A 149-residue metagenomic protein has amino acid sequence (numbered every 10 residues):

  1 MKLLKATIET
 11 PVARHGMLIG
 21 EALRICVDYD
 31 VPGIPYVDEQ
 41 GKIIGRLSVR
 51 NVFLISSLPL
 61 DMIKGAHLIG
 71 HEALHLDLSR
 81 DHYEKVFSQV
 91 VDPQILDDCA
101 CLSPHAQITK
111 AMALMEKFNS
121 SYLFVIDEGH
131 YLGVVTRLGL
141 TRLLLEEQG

Functional and structural regions predicted by a protein language model:
M1-V31, Y36-I44, H67-L114, V125-I126 (+1 more regions): Bateman/CBS regulatory modules and CBS-like beta-alpha motifs in cytosolic regions of diverse proteins
V31, I43-L60, E116, F124 (+1 more regions): Short beta->alpha transition motifs characteristic of CBS
